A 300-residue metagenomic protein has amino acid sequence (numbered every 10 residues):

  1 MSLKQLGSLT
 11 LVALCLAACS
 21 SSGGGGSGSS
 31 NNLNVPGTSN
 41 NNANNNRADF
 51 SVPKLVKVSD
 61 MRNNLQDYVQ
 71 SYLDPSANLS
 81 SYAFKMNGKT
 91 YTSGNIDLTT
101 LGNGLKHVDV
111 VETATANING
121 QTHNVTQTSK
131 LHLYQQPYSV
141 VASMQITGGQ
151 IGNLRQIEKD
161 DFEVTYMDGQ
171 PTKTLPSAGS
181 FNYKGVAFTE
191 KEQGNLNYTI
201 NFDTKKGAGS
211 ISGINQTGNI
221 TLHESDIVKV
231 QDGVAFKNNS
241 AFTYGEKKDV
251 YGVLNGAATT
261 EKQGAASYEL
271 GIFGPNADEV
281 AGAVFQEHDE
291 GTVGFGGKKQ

Functional and structural regions predicted by a protein language model:
M1-G7: Bacterial N-terminal signal peptides that target proteins for export
C15-A18: C-terminal motif of bacterial Sec signal peptides marking the signal peptidase cleavage site
S20-Q300: Mature soluble binding/inhibitory domains
